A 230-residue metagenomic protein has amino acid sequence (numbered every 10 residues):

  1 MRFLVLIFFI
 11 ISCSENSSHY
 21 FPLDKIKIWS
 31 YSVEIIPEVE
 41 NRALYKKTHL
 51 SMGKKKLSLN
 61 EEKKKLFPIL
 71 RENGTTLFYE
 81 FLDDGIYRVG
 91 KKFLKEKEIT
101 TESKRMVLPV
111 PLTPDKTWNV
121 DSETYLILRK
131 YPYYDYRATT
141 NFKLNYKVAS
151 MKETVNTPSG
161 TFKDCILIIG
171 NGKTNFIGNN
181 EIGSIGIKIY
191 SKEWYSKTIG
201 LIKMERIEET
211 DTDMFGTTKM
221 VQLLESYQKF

Functional and structural regions predicted by a protein language model:
R2-S12: Sec-dependent N-terminal signal peptides
S14-F230: Conserved functional acidic sites
